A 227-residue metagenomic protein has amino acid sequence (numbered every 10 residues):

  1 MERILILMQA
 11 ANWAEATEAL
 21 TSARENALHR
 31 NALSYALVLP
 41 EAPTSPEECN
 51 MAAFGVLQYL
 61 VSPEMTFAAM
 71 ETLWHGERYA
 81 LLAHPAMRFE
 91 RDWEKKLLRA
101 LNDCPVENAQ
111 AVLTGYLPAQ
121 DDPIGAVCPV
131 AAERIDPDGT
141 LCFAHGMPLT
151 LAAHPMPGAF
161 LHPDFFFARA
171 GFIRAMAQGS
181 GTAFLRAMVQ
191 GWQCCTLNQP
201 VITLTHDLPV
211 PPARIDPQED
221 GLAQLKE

Functional and structural regions predicted by a protein language model:
M1-E227: Catalytic cores of eukaryotic secretory-pathway lumenal/extracellular enzymes that build and remodel glycoconjugates
